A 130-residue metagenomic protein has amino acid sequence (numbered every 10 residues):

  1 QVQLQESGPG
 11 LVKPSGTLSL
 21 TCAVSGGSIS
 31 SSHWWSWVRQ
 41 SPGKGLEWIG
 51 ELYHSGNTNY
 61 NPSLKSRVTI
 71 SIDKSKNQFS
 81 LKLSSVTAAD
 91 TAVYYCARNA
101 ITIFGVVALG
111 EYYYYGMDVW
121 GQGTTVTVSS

Functional and structural regions predicted by a protein language model:
Q1-S130: Extracellular domains of the immunoglobulin superfamily
